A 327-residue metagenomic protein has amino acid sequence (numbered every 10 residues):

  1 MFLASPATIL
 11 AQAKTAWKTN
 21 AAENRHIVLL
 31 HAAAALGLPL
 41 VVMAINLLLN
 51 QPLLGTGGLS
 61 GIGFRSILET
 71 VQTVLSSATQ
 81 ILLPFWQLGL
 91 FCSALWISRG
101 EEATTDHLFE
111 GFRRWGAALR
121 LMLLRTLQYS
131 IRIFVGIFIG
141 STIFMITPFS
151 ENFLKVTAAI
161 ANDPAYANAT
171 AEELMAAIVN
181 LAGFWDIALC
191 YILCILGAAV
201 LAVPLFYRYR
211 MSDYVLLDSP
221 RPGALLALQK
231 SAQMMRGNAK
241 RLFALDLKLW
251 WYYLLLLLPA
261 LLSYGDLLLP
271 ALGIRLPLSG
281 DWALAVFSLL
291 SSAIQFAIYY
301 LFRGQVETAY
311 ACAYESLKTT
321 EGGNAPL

Functional and structural regions predicted by a protein language model:
M1-L327: Hydrophobic alpha-helical membrane segments
